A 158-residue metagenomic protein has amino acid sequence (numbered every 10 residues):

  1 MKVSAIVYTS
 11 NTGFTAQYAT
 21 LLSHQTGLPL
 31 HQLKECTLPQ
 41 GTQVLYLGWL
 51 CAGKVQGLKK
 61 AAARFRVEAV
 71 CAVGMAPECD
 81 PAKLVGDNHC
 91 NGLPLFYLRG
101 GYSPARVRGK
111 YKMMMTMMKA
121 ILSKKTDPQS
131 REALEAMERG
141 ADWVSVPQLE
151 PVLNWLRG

Functional and structural regions predicted by a protein language model:
M1-R64, N154-R157: N-terminal beta1-alpha1-beta2 submodule of the flavodoxin-like/Rossmannoid cofactor-binding fold
Q32, G53-V55, R108, D127-S130 (+1 more regions): Alpha-helix initiation/capping motif
K34-G109: Helix-loop-strand module that forms the ligand-binding subsite of alpha/beta enzymes
L45-Y46, K110-A120: Phosphate-binding glycine-rich loops and adjacent basic patches that engage nucleotide phosphates, nucleic-acid
R106-V107, M113-M115, A133-L134: A conserved mid-domain beta-alpha-beta active-site/ligand-binding segment of alpha/beta enzyme cores
M117-G158: Glycine-rich phosphate/pyrophosphate-binding loop and the adjoining helix
